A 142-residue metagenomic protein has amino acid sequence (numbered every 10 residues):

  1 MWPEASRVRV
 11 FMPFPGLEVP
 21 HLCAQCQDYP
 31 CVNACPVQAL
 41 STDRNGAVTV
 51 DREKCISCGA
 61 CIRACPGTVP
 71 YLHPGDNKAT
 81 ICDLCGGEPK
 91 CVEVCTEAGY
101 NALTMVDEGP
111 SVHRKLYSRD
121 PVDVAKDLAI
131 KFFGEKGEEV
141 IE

Functional and structural regions predicted by a protein language model:
W2-V32, E53-K54, A60-E142: Flanking helices and flexible, charged tails adjoining ferredoxin-like Fe-S electron-transfer domains in multi-subunit
V32-N33, D43: Short active-site-adjacent helix-start/loop capping segments
T42-R44, V48-T49: Mid-length scaffold segments of soluble, non-membrane domains
